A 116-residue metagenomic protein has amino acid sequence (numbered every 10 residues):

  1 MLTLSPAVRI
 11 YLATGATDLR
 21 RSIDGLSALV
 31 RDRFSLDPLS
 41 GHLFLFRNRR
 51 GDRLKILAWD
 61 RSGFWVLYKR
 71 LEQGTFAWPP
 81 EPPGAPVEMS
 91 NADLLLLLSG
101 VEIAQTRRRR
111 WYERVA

Functional and structural regions predicted by a protein language model:
M1-A116: Polybasic/polar functional segments that serve as interface/processing modules
